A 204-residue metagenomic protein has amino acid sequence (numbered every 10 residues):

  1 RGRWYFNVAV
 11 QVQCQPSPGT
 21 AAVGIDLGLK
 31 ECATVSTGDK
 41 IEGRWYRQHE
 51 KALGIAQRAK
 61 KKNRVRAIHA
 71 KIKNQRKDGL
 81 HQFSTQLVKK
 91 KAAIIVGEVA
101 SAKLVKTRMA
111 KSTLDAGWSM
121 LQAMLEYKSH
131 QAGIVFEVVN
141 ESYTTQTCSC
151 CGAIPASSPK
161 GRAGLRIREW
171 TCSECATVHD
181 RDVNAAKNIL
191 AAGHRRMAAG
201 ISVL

Functional and structural regions predicted by a protein language model:
R1-L204: Positively charged, helix-rich recognition surfaces that bind polyanionic ligands
